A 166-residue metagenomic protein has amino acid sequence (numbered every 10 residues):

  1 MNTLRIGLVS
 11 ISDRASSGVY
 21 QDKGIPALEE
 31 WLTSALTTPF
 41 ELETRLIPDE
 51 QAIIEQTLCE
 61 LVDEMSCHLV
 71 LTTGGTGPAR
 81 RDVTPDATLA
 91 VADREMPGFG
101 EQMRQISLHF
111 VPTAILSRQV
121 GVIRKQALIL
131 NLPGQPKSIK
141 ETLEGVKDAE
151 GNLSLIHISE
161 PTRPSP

Functional and structural regions predicted by a protein language model:
N2-D49: Glycine-rich phosphate/diphosphate-binding loop of Rossmann-like nucleotide-binding domains
L4, M65-C67, R124-A127: Short coil/turn connectors at secondary-structure junctions
V9-S10, T72-T73, N131-P133: Short beta-strand segments
V19-K23, Q56, V83, E141: Generic recognition of short, well-ordered alpha-helical segments
E41-T72, G77-V91: N-terminal small/polar loop signature for handling phosphorylated ligands or for N-terminal nucleophile
R81-D82, D86-E144, D148, L153 (+1 more regions): Glycine-rich phosphate/nucleotide-binding loop
I156-P166: Single conserved hydrophobic/aromatic residue that forms the stacking wall/gate of nucleotide- or nucleobase-binding
